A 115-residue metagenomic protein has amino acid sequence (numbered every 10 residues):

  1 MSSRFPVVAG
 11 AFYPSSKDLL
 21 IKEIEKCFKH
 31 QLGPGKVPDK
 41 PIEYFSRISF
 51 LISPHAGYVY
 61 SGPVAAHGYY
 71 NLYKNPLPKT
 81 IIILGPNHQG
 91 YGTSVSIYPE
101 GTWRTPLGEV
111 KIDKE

Functional and structural regions predicted by a protein language model:
S2-E115: Active-site histidine-anchored catalytic micro-motif
